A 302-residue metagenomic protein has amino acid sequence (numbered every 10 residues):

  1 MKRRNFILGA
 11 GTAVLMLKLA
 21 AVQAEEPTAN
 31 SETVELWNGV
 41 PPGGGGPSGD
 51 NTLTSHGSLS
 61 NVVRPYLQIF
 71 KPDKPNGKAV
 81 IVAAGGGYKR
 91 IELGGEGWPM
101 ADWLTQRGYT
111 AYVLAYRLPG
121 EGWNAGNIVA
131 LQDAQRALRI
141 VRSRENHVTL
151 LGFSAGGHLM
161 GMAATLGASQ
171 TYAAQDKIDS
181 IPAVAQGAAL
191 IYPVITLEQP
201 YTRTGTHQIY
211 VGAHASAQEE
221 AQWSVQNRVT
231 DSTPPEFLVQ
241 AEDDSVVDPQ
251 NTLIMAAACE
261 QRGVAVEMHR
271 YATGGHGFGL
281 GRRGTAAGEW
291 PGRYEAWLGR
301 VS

Functional and structural regions predicted by a protein language model:
N5-E25: N-terminal export signals
N51-H56, P193-R228, P234: Mobile cap/lid helix-loop segments that gate and shape the active-site cleft of serine hydrolases
G77-G85: Short beta-strand element of the alpha/beta-hydrolase
E92-L93, G97-P99, L114-H147, G284-A287: Catalytic nucleophile-loop/oxyanion-hole region of alpha/beta-hydrolase and closely related hydrolase-like folds
R136-T202: Primarily recognizes the serine-hydrolase "nucleophile elbow" in alpha/beta-hydrolase and SGNH/GDSL folds
L238-Q240: Short beta-strand/loop motif that positions the catalytic acidic residue of the alpha/beta-hydrolase fold
V246-N251: Conserved alpha/beta-hydrolase "acid-adjacent" motif
L253-S302: C-terminal catalytic histidine-bearing segment of alpha/beta-hydrolase fold enzymes
